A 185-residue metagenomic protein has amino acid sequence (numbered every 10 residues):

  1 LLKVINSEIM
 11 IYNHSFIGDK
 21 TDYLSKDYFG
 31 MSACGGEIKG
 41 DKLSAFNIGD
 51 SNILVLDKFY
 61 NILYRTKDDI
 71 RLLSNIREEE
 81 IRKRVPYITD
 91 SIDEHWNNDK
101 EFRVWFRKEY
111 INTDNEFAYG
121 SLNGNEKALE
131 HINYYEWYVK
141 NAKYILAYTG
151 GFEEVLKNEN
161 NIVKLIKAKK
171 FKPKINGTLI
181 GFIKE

Functional and structural regions predicted by a protein language model:
L1-E185: PP2C/PPM-type serine/threonine phosphatase catalytic domain
